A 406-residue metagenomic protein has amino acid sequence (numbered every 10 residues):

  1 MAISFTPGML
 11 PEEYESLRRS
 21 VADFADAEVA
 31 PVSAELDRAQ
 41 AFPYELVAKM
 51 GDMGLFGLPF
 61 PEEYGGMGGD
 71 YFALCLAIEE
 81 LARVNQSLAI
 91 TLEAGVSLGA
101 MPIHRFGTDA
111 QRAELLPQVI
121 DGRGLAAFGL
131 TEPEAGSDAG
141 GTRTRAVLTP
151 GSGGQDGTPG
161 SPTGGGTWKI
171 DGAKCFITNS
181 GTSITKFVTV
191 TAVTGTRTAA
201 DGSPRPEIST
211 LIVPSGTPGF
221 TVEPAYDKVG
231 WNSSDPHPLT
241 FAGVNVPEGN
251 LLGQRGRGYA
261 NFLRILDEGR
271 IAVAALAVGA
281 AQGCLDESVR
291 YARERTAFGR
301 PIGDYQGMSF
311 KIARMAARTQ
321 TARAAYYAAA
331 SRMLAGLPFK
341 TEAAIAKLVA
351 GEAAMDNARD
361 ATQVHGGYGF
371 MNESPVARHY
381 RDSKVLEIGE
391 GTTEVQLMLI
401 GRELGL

Functional and structural regions predicted by a protein language model:
M1-V84, L88, A94, F106-Q111 (+8 more regions): Alpha-helical interface subdomain recognition
G54, I78-A82, A192-T194, V213-P218 (+1 more regions): Short Ser/Thr-interspersed hydrophobic loop/turn segments at strand-loop and sheet-helix junctions that line or gate
S97-R105: Helix-loop "lid/cap" segments that line or gate small-molecule binding pockets
G122-L130: A short, Trp-centered hydrophobic/proline-enriched beta-strand micro-motif
E134-R143: Active-site-adjacent elements of ketosynthase-type condensing enzymes
G166-T167, D171-T221: A short core secondary-structure module
G216-N245: Flexible, small-/acidic-enriched active-site or ligand-binding loops
A242-A260: Long, acidic (Asp/Glu-rich), low-complexity accessory segments flanking structured domains
